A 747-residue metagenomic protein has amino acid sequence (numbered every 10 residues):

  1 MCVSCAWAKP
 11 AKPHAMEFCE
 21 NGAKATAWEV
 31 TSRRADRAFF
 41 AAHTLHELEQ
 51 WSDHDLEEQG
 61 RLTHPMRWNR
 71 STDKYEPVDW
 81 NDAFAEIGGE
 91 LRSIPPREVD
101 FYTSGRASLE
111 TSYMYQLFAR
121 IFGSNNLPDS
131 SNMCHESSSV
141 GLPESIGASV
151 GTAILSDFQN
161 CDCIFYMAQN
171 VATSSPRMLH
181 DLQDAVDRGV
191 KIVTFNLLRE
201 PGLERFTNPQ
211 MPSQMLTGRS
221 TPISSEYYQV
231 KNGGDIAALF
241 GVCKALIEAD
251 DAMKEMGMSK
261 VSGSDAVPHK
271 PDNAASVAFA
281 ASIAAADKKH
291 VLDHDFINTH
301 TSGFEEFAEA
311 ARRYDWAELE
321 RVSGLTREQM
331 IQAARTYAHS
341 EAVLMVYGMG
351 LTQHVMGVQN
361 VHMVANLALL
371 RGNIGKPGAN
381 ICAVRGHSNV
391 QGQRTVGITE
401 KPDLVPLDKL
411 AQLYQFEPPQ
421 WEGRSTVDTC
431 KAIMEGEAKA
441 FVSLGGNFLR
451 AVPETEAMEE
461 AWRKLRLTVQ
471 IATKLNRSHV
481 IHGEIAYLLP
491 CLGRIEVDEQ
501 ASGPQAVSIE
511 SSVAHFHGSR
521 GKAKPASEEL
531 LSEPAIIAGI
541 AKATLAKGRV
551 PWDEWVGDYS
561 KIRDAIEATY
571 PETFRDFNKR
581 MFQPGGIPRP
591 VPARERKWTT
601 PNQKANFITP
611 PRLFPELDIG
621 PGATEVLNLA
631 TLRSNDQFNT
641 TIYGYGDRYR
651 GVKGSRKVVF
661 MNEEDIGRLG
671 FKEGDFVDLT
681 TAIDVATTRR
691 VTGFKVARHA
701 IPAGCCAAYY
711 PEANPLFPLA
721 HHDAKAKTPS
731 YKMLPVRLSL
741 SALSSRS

Functional and structural regions predicted by a protein language model:
M1-C5: Short cysteine-rich clusters marking metal-coordination/redox-active sites
A8-T26: Iron-sulfur (Fe-S) cluster-binding segments and ferredoxin-like electron-carrier domains, especially [2Fe-2S]
P10-A15, E110-T111, T468: Short N-terminal binding/cap micro-motifs at the start of the first secondary-structure element
A27-K74, F84: Low-complexity, highly charged intrinsically disordered N-terminal segments that act as targeting/localization
Y75-N160: Long, structured ligand/cofactor-binding scaffold of large enzymes
Y115-L117, L179-L182, Q603: "Short basic amphipathic alpha-helical interaction patches in structured regions
S137-N366, L370-P377, V384-I566, N628 (+1 more regions): Non-catalytic alpha/beta scaffold blocks inside enzyme catalytic domains
E554-R648: Long, low-complexity segments enriched in small/aliphatic residues
